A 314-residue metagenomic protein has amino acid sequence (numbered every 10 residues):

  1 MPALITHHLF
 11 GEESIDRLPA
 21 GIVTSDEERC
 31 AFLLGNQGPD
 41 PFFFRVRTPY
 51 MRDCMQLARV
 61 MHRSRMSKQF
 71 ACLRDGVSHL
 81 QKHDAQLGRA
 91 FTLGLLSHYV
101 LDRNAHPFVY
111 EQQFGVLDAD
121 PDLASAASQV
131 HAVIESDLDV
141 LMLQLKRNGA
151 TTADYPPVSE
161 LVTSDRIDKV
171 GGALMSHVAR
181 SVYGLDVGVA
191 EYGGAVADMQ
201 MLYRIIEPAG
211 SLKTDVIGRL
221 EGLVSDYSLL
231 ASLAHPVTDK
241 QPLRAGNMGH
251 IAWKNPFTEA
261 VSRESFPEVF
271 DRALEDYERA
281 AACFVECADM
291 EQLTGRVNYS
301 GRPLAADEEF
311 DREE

Functional and structural regions predicted by a protein language model:
M1-G94, Y99-E314: N-terminal leader/auxiliary helical segments
